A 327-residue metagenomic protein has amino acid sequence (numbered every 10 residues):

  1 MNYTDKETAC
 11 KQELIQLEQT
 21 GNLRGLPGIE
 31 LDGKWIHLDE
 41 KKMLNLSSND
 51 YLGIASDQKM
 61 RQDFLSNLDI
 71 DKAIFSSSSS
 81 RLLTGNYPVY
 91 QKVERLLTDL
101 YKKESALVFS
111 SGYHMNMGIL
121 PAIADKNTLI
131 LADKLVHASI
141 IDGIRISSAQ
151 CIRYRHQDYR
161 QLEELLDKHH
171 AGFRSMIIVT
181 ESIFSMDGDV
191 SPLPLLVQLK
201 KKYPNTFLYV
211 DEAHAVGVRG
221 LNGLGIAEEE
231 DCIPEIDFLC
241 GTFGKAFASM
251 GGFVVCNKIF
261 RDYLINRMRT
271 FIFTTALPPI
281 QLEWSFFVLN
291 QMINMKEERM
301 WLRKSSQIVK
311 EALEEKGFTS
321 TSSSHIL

Functional and structural regions predicted by a protein language model:
A9-Q12, Q16-F75, T206: N-terminal "arm"/small-domain region of PLP-dependent enzymes with the aminotransferase-like
Q62, S66-S111: Conserved N-terminal alpha-helix of the aminotransferase class I/II PLP-enzyme fold
S111, L131-S147: Substrate-binding/gating loop at the entrance of the active-site cleft, primarily in PLP-dependent aminotransferase-like
I119-A138, Y159: Conserved PLP-anchoring active-site segment centered on the Schiff-base-forming lysine
I152, H156-V210: Active-site phosphate-binding strand-loop segment of PLP-dependent enzymes
S191, F286-L327: Conserved PLP-dependent catalytic core of the aminotransferase class-I/II
E228-Y263: Active-site PLP attachment segment
